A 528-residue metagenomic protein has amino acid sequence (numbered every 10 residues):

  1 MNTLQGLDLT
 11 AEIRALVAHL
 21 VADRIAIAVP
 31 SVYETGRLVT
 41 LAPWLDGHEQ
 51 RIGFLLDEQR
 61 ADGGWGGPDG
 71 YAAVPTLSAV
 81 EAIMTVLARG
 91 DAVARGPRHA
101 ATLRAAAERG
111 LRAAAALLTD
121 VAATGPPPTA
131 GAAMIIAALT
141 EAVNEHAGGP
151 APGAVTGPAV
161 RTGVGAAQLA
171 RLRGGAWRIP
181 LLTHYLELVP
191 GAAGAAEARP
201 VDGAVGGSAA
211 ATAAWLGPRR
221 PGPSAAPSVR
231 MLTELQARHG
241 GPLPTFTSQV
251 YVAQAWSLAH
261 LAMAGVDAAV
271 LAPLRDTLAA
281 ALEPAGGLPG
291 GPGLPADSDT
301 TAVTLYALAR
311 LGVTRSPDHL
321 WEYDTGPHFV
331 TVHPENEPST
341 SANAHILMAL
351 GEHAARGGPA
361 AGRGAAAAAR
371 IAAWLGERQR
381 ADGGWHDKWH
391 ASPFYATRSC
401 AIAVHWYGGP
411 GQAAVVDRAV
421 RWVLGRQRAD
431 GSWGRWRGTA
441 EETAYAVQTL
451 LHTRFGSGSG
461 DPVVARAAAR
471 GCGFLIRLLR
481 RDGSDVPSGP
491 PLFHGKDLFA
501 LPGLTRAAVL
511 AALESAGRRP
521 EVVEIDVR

Functional and structural regions predicted by a protein language model:
M1-D8, R24-Q50, G67-A94, A116-A151 (+8 more regions): An alpha-helical repeat/solenoid feature that recognizes helix-turn-helix modules
D8-V21, A193-E197: A short helix->beta-strand "capping" segment at the edge of beta-propeller domains
L9-R14, E187-V189, S316, L320-Y323: Helix-turn-helix repeat elements of alpha-solenoid scaffolds
L16, L55, G110, A114 (+7 more regions): Buried hydrophobic core positions in alpha-solenoid tandem helical repeats
R60-W65: Nucleic acid-processing catalytic cores of prokaryotic defense/repair systems
E145-A159, P317, E322, G326: Alpha-helical repeat/alpha-solenoid scaffolds of the HEAT/ARM/MIF4G superfamily and closely related elongated all-alpha
H184-A196: Edge strands and adjacent loops of beta-rich recognition modules
